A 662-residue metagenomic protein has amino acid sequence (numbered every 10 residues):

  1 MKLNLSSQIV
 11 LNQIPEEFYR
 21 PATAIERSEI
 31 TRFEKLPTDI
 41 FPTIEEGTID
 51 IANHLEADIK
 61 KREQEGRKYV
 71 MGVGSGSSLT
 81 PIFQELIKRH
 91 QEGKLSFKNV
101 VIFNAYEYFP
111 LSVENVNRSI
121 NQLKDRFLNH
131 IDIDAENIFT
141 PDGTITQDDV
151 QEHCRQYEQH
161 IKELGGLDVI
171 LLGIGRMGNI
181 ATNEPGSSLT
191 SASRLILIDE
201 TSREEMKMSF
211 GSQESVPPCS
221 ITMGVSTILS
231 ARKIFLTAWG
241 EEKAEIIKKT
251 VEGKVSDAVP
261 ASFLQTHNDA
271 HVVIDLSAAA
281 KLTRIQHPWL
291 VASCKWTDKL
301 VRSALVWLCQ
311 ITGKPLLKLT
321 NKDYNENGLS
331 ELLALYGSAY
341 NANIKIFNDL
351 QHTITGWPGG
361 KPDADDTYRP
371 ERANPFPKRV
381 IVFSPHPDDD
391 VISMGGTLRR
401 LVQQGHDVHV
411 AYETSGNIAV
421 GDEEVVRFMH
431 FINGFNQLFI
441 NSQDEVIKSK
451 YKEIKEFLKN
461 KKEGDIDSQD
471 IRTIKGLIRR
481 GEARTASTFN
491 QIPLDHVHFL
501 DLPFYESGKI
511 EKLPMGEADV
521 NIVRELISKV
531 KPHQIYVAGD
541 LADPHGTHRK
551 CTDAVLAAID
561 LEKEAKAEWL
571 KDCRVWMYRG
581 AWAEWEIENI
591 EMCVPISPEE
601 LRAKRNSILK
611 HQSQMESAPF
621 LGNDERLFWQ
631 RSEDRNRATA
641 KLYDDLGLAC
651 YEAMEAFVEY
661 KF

Functional and structural regions predicted by a protein language model:
K2-N12, I25, M223-S226, R232-S330: ATP/nucleoside-binding phosphotransfer catalytic cores, i.e., glycine-rich phosphate-binding loops
K2-V70, D366-T367, N374: N-terminal glycine-/serine-/threonine-rich phosphate-binding loop
A22-K35, L95-V169: Ligand-binding beta-strand-loop-alpha-helix segment within the catalytic cores of soluble metabolic enzymes
K61-E92: Glycine-rich N-terminal segment of FAD-binding domains in flavoprotein oxidoreductases, spanning the beta-loop-helix
I82-G93, D390-S415, A419: Histidine-anchored nucleotide/phosphate-binding helix
R176-I198, V251-K254, R549-A558, E591-I596: Short, surface-exposed, charged loop/turn segments at secondary-structure junctions
A181-V225: Class I SAM-dependent methyltransferase SAM-binding "motif I" and its flanking Rossmann-like core
E205-G211, S215-S220, T312-I381, R400-Q404 (+3 more regions): Metal-dependent de-N-acetylase/amidase catalytic core
